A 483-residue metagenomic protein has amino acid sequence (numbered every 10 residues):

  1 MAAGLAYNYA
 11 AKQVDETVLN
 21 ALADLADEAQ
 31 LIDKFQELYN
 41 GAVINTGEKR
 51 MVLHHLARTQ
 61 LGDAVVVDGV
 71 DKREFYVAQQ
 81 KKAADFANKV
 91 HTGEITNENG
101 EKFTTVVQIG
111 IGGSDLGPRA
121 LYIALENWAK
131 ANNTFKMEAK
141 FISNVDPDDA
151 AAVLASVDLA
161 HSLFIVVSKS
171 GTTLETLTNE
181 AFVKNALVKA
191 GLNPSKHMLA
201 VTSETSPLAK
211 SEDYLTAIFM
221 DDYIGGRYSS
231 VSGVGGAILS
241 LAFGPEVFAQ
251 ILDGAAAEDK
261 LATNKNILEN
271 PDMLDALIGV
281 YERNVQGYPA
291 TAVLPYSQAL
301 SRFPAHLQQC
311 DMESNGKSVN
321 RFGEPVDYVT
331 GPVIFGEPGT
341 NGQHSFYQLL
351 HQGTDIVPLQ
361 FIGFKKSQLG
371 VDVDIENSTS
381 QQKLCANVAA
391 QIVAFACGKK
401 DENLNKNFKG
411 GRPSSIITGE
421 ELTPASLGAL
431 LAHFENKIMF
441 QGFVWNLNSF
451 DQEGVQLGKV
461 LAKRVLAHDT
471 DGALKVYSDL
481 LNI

Functional and structural regions predicted by a protein language model:
M1-N99, E376-C385, A396-C397, G419 (+3 more regions): Extended, charge-enriched "interface" segments that sit outside catalytic cores
Y7-V14, A23, V329, F335-E421: Helicase-primase coupling helices
K12, E16, R73, V77-A84 (+10 more regions): Electropositive phosphate-/nucleotide-binding environments in soluble metabolic enzymes
D85-T92, G100-K265: Glycine-rich phosphate-binding loops that contact phosphosugars or nucleotide phosphates
T104-G112, F164-S170, A290-S297, I334 (+1 more regions): Short glycine-rich or small-residue beta-strand-to-loop segments that form or flank ligand, phosphate, metal/Fe-S
L121-E126, A155-L159, A181-V183, L215 (+4 more regions): Short, solvent-exposed amphipathic alpha-helical segments in soluble enzyme and RNA/protein-processing domains
A186-V371, G410, L457-I483: Active-site phosphate/pyrophosphate-binding segments
S415-I483: C-terminal helical/tail subdomains of lipid-metabolizing enzymes
